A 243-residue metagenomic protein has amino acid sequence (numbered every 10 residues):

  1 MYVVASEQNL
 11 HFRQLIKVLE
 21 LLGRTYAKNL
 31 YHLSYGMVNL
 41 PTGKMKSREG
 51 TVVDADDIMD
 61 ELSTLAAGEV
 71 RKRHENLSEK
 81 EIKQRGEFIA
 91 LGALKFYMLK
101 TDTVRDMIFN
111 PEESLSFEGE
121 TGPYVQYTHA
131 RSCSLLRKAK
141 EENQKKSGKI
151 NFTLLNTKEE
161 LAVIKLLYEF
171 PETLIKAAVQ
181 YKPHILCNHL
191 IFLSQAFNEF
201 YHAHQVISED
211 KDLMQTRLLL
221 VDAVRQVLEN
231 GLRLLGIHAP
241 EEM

Functional and structural regions predicted by a protein language model:
M1-M243: Non-catalytic interaction-recognition regions
